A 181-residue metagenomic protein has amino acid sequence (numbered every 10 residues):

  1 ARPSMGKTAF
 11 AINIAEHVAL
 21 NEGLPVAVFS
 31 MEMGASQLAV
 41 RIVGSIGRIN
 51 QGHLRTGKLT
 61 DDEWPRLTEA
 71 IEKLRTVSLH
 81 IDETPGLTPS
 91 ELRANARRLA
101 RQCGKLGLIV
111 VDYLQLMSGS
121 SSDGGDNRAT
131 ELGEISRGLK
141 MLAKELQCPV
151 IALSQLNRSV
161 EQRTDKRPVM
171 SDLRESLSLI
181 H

Functional and structural regions predicted by a protein language model:
R2-P3, M31: P-loop (Walker A) phosphate-binding loop of NTP-binding proteins
K7: Conserved lysine of the Walker
A11-N13, H17-K105, G119: Cytosolic-facing regulatory segments adjacent to core modules
M33-S36, P85-T88, L114-M117, V150 (+1 more regions): Conserved nucleotide-binding/hydrolysis micro-motifs of P-loop NTPases
A94-R101, K140, R174-L177: Conserved alpha-helical scaffold flanking the Walker A/P-loop in AAA+ ATPase domains
L106-L153: Helical hairpin unit composed of two closely spaced alpha helices linked by a short loop
E161-S176: Short regulatory helix/loop adjacent to the ATP-binding pocket of P-loop NTPases
I180-H181: Conserved small/polar residues in nucleotide/adenosyl-binding loops
